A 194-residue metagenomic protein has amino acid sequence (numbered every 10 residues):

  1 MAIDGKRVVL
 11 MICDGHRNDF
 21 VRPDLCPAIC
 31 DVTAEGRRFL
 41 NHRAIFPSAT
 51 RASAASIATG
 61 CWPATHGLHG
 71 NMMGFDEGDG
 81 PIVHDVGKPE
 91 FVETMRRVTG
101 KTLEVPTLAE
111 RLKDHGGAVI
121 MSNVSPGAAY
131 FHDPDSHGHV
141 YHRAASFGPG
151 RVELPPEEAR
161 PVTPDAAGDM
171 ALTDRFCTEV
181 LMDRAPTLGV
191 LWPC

Functional and structural regions predicted by a protein language model:
I3-V21, D31-V32, I57, L112 (+2 more regions): Beta-strand elements within well-structured catalytic alpha/beta cores of enzymes that handle phosphate/sulfate esters
G5-R7, C26, R51, A185: A structure-centric signal for secondary-structure junctions around beta-strands
R7, A52, T59, S136-H137: A residue-level detector for conformationally permissive "hinge/kink" positions
V9-G15, R38-N41, T50-A55, V86-R96: Glycine-/proline-rich flexible loop or hinge segments
M11, H16, D24-P27, T107 (+1 more regions): Generic recognition of stable, solvent-exposed alpha-helical segments in well-folded globular domains
G15-N18, F46-P47, P126-A129: Solvent-exposed loop/turn segments at secondary-structure junctions within structured extracellular/periplasmic domains
V21-G67, I120: Short, structured active-site-proximal loop/turn typified by the sulfatase FGly-forming signature C/S-X-P-X-R
C61-C194: His/Asp/Glu-rich, glycine-adjacent segments that coordinate divalent cations and/or stabilize oxyanion chemistry on
